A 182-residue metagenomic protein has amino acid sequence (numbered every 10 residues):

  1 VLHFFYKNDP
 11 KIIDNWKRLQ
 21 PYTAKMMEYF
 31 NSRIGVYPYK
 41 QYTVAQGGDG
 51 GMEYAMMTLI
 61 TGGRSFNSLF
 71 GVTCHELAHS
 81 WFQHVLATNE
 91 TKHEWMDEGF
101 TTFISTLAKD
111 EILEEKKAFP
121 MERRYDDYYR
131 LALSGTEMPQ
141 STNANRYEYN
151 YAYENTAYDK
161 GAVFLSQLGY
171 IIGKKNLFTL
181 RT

Functional and structural regions predicted by a protein language model:
Y6-T182: Hydrophobic alpha-helical and helix-loop surface patches within well-folded domains that function as non-catalytic
